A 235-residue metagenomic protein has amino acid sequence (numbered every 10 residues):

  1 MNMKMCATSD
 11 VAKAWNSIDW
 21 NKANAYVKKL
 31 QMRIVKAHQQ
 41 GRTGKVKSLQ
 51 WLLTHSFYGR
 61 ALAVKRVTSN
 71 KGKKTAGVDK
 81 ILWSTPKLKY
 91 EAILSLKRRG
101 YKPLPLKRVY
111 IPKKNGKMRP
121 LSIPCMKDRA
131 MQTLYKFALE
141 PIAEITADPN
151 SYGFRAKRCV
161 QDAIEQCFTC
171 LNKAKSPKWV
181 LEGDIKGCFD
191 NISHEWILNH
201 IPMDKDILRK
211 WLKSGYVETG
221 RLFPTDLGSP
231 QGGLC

Functional and structural regions predicted by a protein language model:
M1-T8: Short, charge-rich, low-complexity alpha-helical interaction segments
A12-G72, F137-G153: Charged boundary/loop elements
R33-I34, A92, C167, L208: Generic hydrophobic alpha-helical segments
V46-N115: Phosphate/adenylate-binding "loop-and-lid" substructures adjacent to NTP/NAD/dNTP-binding pockets in NTP-dependent
R108-K117, L139-I142, G220-F223: Residues forming anionic-ligand binding surfaces in small-molecule and nucleic-acid pockets of primarily soluble enzymes
M118-A147, K186, D226-C235: Conserved pre-motif C helix in the palm subdomain of viral-like polymerases
P149-N150, R155, D162-C235: Conserved polymerase palm-domain catalytic core
